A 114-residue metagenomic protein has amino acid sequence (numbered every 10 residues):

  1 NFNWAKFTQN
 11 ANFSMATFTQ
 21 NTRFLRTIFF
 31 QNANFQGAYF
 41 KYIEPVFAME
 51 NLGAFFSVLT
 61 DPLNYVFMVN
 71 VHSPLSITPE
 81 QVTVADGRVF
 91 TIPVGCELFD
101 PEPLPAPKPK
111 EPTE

Functional and structural regions predicted by a protein language model:
N1-E114: N-terminal leader/targeting and pre-domain segments
